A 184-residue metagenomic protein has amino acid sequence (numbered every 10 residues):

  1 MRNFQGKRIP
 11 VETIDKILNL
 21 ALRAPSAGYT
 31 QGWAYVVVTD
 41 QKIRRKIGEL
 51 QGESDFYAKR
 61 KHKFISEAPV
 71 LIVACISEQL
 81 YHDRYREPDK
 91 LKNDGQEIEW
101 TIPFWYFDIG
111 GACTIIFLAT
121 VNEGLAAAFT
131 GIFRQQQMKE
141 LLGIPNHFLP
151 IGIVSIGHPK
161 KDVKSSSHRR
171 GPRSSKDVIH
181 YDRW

Functional and structural regions predicted by a protein language model:
M1, I76, K90, G152-W184: C-terminal helix-cap and adjacent tail motif
M1-K7: Generic N-terminal amphipathic, Lys/Arg-enriched alpha-helix
I14-L22: Short amphipathic alpha-helical segments
A21, A27-T30: N-terminal structural module
A21-L22, I72, K92-L141: Small-aliphatic-rich amphipathic alpha-helix that forms the alpha element of a beta-alpha
T30-I109: Glycine/small-residue-rich phosphate/adenosyl-binding loop
A58, H62-L71, G143-S165: A glycine-rich helix N-cap at a beta->alpha junction
